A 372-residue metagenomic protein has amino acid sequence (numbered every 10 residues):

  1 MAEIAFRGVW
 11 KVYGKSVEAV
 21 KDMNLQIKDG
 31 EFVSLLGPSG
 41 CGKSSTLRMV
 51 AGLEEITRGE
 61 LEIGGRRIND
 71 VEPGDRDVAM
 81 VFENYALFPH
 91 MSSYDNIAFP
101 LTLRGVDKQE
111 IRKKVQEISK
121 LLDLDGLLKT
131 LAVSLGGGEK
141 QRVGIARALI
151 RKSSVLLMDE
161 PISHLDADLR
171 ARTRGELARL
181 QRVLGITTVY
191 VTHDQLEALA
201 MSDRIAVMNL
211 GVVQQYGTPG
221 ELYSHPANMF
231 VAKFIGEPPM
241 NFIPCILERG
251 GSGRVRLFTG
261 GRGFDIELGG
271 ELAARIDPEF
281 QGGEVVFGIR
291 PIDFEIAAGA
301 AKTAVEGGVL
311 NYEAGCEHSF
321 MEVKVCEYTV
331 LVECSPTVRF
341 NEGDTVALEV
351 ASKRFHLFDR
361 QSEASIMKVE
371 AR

Functional and structural regions predicted by a protein language model:
A5, Q26, E62, A347-E349: ABC ATPase nucleotide-binding domain
L36-P38: The feature captures the beta-strand-to-loop junction immediately N-terminal to the Walker
A51: Helix-to-loop junction immediately C-terminal to a conserved catalytic motif
E54-E62: Conserved post-Walker A/P-loop segment of ABC ATPase nucleotide-binding domains
E60, R66, V212: ATP-binding/catalytic-site motifs of ATP-hydrolyzing domains
P73-F234: ABC ATPase nucleotide-binding domains
R249-R372: Non-catalytic connector elements of ABC transporters
